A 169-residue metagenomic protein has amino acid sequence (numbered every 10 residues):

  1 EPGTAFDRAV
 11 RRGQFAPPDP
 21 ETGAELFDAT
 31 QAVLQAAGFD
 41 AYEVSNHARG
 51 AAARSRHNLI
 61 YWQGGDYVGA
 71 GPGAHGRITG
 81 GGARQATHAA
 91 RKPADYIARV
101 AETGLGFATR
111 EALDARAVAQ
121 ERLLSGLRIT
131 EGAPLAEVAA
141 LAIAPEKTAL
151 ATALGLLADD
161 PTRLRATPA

Functional and structural regions predicted by a protein language model:
E1-A142: C-terminal scaffold of the Radical SAM
A139-L154: Short amphipathic alpha-helical interaction segments
D160-A169: Accessory beta->alpha helical hairpin/"wing" motif in late/C-terminal subdomains of nucleic-acid enzymes
